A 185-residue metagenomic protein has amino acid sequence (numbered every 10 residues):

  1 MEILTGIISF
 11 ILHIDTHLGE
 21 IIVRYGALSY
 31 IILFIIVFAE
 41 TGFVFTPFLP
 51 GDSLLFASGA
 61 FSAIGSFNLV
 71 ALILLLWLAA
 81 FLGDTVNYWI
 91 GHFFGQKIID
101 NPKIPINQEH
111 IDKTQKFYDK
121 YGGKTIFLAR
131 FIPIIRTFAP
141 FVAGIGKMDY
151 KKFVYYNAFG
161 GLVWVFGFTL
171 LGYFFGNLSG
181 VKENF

Functional and structural regions predicted by a protein language model:
E2-L33, A60-K152, G176-F185: Membrane-interfacial helix-loop-helix
I22-V23, G42-P47, I126, Y155-F159: Short, amphipathic, aromatic/basic-enriched membrane-interface segments that mark the entry/exit of transmembrane
L33-S53, A129: Transmembrane alpha-helix interface/packing and boundary motifs in multi-pass membrane proteins, characterized by
I36, A79, I132, F159-G160 (+1 more regions): Transmembrane alpha-helical core residues of multi-pass small-molecule transporters, especially secondary transporters
V37, T41, G59-A60, F168 (+1 more regions): Structural signal for membrane-spanning alpha-helices in multi-pass inner-membrane proteins, emphasizing helix cores
Y155-F185: C-terminal membrane module of polytopic membrane proteins
